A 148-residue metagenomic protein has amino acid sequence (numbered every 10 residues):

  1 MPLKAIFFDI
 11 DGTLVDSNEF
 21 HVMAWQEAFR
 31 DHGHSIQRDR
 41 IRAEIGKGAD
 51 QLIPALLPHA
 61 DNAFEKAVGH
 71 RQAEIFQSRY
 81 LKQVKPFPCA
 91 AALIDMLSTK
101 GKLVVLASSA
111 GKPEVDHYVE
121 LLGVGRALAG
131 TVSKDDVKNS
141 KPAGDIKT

Functional and structural regions predicted by a protein language model:
P2-A91, M96-K100: N-terminal helical cap/lid subdomain that shapes the substrate entry/recognition surface in HAD-like hydrolases
I10, A110-G111: Active-site loop->helix "elbow" adjoining a glycine-rich segment at hydrolase catalytic centers
V105, G111-T148: Substrate-recognition "cap/lid" segment bordering the active-site pocket of phosphatases
